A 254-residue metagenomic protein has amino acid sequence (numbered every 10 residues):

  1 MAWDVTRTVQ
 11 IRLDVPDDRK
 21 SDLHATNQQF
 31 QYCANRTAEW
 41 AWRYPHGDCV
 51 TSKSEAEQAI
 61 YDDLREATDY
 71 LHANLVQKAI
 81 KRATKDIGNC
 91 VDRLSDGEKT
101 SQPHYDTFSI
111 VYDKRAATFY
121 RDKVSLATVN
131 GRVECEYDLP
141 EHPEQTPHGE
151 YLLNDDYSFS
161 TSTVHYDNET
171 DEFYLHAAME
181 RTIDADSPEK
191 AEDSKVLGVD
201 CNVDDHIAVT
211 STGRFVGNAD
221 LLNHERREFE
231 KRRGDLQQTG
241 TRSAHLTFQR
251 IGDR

Functional and structural regions predicted by a protein language model:
M1-K78: Gly/serine-rich nucleotide phosphate-binding loop at the start of the catalytic core of nucleotide/ADP-ribose-handling
R7-D14, V133-L139, F215-A219: Generic detection of short hydrophobic beta-strand segments and adjacent strand-loop junctions
T8, K123, E172, D205 (+1 more regions): Structural motif
E55-E169: Acidic carboxylate diad motif detector
R121-T128, F173-A178, A208: Generic recognition of long tandem-repeat/solenoid scaffolds
S160-A178, S187-P188: An anion-binding catalytic pocket shared by soluble metabolic enzymes
A177-S187, A191-R254: Substrate-contacting helices/loops that form the catalytic groove of nucleic-acid and nucleotide-polymer processing
